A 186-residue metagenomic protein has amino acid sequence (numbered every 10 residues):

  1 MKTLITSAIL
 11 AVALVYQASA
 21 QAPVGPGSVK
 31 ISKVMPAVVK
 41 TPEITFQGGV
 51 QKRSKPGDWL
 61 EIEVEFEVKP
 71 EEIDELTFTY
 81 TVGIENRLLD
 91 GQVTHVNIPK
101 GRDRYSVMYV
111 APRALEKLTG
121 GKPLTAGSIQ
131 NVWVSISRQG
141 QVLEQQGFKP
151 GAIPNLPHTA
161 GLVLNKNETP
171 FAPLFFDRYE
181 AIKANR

Functional and structural regions predicted by a protein language model:
M1-I5: Positively charged n-region of N-terminal signal peptides that target proteins for export
T6-V15: Bacterial N-terminal signal peptides
V15-Q21: Sec/Tat signal peptide C-region and signal peptidase I cleavage site
Q21-K55, L162-R186: Short, compositionally biased P/S/T/A/G/V-rich stretches that sit at domain boundaries
G49-F66, E75: Contiguous beta-strand segments within globular domains
V68-L76, L88: A short beta-turn/strand-edge loop motif at beta-sheet boundaries
N97-R102, R138-R186: Short beta-strand elements
I98-A152: Short, solvent-exposed, Trp/other aromatic-anchored flexible loops in extracytoplasmic proteins
